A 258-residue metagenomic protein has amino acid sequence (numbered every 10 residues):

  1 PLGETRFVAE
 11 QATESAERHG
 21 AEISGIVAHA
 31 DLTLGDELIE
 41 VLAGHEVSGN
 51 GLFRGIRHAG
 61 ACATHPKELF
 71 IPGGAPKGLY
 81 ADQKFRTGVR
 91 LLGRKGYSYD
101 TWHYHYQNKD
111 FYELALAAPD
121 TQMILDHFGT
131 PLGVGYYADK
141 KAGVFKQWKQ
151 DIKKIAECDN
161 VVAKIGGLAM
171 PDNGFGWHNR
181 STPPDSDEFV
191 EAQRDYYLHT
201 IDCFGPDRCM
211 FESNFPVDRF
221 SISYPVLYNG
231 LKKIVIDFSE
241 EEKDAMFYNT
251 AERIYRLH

Functional and structural regions predicted by a protein language model:
L2-Q107, E113-L116, G129, K140-V144 (+1 more regions): Active-site gating/metal-coordination segments in enzymes
V8, I26, L92, H127 (+5 more regions): Conserved, mostly hydrophobic/aromatic
Q11-I23, T87-S98, K154-V161, H199-R208 (+1 more regions): A structural motif corresponding to the C-terminal end of an alpha-helix and its immediate exit/capping segment
V27, R57, I124-D126, K164-G166 (+1 more regions): Active-site neighborhood of phospho(di)ester-bond hydrolases with catalytic His/Asp-centered motifs
S48-F53, L91-S98, A117-I124, E157-V162 (+2 more regions): Glycine-enriched alpha-helix->loop->beta-strand junction motifs that scaffold or abut catalytic
F111-Y112, V134-K140, P171-T182, R219-L231: Histidine/acidic-residue-rich catalytic or RNA/ligand-binding cores of hydrolases and nuclease-related proteins
V144-G176: Aromatic-lined glycan-binding groove of carbohydrate-active enzymes
D195-M210, D218-H258: Mid-to-C-terminal alpha-helical segments outside catalytic/metal-binding sites
